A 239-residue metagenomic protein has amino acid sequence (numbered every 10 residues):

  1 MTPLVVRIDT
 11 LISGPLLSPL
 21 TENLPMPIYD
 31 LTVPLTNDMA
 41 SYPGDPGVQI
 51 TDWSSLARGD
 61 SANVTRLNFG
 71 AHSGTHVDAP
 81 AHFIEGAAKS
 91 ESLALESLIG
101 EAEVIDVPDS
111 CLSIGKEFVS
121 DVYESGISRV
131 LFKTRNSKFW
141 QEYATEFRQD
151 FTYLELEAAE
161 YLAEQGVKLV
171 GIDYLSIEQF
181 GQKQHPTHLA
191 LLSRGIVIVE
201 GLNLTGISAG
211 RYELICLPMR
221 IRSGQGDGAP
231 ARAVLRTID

Functional and structural regions predicted by a protein language model:
T2-I8: Extreme N-terminal basic, low-complexity initiation segments that serve as generic localization/processing leaders
L11, L17-D239: Active-/binding-site microenvironments in catalytic and ligand-binding cores
